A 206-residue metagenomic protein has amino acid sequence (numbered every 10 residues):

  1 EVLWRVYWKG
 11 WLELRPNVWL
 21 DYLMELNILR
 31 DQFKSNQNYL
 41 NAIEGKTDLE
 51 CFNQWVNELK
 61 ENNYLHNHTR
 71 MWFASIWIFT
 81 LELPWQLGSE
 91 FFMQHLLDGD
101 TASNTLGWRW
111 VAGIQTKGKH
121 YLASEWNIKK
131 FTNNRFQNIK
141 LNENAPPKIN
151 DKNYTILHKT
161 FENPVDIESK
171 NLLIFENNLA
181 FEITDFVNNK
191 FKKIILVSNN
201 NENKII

Functional and structural regions predicted by a protein language model:
E1-H68, S75-I206: C-terminal catalytic domain of photolyase/cryptochrome flavoproteins, centering on the FAD-binding pocket
